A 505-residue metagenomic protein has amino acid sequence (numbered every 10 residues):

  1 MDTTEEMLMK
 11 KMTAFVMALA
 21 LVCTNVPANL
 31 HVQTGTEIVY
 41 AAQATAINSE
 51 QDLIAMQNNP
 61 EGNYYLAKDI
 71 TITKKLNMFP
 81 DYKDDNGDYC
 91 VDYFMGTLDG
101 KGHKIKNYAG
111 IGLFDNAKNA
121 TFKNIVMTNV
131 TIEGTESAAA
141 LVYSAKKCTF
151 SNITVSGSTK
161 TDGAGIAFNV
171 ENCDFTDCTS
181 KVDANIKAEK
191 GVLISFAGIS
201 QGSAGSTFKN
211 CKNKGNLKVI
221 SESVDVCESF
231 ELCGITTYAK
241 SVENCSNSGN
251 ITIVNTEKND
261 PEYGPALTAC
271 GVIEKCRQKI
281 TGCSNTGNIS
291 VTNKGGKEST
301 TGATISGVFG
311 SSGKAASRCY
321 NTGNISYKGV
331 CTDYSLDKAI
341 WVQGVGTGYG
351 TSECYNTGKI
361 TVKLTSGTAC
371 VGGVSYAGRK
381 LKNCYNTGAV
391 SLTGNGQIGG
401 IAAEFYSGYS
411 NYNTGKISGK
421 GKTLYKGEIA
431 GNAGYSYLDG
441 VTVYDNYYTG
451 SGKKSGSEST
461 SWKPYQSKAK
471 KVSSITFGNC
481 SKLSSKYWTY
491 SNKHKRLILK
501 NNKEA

Functional and structural regions predicted by a protein language model:
M1-D2, L21, A505: Accessible peptide chain termini
D2-A14: Positively charged n-region of N-terminal signal peptides that target proteins for export
M7-L8, V22, N492, I498: Short, low-complexity interaction segments enriched in Ser/Thr/Pro/Gly
V16-M17, D177: A periodicity- and composition-biased signal for non-globular, repetitive helical segments
H31, G35-A505: Surface-exposed repetitive/solenoidal architectures
